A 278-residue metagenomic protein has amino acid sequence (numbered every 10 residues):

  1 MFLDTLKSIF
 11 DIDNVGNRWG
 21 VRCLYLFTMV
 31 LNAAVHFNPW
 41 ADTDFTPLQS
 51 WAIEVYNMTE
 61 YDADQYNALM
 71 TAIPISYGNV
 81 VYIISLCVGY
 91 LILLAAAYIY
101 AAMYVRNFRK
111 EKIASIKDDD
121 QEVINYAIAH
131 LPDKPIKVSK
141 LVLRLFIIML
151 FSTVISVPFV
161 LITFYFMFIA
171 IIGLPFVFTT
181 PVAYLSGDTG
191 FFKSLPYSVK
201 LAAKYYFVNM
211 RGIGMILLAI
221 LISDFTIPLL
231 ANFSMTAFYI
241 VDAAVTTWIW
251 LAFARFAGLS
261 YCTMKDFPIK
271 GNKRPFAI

Functional and structural regions predicted by a protein language model:
M1-F45, M167-T246, R274-A277: Nonpolar helix-loop interface/hinge motif
N14-N17, I113-A127: Intrinsically disordered, low-complexity coil segments
W19-R109: Short, small/hydrophobic-residue-rich motifs at membrane-helix boundaries and re-entrant hairpins of integral membrane
T43-Y61, Y126-L145, I172-G173, R211-I213: Alpha-helical transmembrane segments of integral membrane proteins, especially early/N-terminal helices
I75-Y90, D119-S156: Alpha-helical membrane-spanning segments of integral membrane proteins, especially the hydrophobic core of TM bundles
G78-I116, I155-F192, M235-P268: Selective recognition of hydrophobic, aromatic-rich stretches within alpha-helical transmembrane segments of polytopic
G89-L94, K140-V160, V208-P228: Hydrophobic alpha-helical transmembrane segments in multi-pass membrane proteins
I116-I124, I269-I278: Low-complexity, intrinsically disordered extramembrane tails and loops of integral membrane proteins
